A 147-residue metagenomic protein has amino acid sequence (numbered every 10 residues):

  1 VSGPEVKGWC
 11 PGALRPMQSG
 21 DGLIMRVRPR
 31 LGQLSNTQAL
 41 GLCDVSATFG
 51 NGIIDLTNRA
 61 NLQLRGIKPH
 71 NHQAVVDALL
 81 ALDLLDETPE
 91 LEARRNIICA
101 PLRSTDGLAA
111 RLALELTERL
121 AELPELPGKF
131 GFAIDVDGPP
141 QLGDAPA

Functional and structural regions predicted by a protein language model:
V1-P16, Q38: Intrinsically disordered, low-complexity polar/charged tails and linkers
S2, S19-A147: Small-residue-enriched alpha-helical segments and adjacent helix-cap loops that form tight helix-helix packing
